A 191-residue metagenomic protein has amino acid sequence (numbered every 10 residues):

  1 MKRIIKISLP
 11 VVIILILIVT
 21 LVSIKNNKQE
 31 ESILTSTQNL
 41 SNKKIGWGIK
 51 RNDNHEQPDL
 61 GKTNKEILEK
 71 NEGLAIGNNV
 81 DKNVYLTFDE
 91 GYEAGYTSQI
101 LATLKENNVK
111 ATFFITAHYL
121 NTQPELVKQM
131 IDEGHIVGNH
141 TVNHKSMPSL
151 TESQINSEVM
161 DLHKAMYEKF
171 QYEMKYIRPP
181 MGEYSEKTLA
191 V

Functional and structural regions predicted by a protein language model:
K2-L86, E93-Q99, E106: N-terminal pre-catalytic segment of deacetylase/amide-hydrolase enzymes
N71-E72, L101, P124-K128, N156-H163 (+1 more regions): Generic structural signal for well-ordered alpha-helices, preferentially at hydrophobic/aromatic core positions
V84-T87, A111-I115, I136-N139, K175-P179: Structural recognition of the beta-strand scaffold that forms the well-ordered cores of secreted hydrolase catalytic
D89-E90, E158: Acidic active-site catalytic centers that drive phospho-/nucleotidyl reactions and related ester hydrolyses
E90-A94, H118-N121, V137, N143-S146 (+2 more regions): Solvent-exposed loop/turn segments at secondary-structure junctions within structured extracellular/periplasmic domains
I100-N108, L120-H140: Acidic (Asp/Glu)-rich catalytic clusters
I115-T116, Q129, P148: Extracytoplasmic electrostatic interaction patches
S146-V191: Catalytic domains of cell-wall/extracellular-matrix polysaccharide-remodeling enzymes, centered on de-N-acetylation
